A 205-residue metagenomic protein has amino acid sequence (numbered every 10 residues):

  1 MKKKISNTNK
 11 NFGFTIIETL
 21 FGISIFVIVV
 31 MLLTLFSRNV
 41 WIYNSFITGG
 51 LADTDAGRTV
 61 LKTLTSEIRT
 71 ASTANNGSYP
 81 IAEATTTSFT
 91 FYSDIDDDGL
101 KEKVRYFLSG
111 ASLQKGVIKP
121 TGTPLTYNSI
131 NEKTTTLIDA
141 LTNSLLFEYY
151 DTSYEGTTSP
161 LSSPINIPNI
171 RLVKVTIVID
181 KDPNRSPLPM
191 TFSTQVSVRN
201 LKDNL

Functional and structural regions predicted by a protein language model:
K2-K4, K10-T70, L205: Aliphatic-rich helix starts adjacent to a transmembrane/signal segment
K3, F12, D97, N131 (+1 more regions): Short linear sequence signals and composition-biased patches located at protein termini or domain-edge surfaces
S45-F46, A52-D55, I68-I95: Short, glycine/small-hydrophobic-rich surface segments
T65-S72, T142, L146: Short amphipathic alpha-helical signal-transduction/dimerization elements
P80-I81, L137-I138, P164-I165: Short secondary-structure boundary/capping segments
T86-P160: Type IV pilin-like appendage domain
